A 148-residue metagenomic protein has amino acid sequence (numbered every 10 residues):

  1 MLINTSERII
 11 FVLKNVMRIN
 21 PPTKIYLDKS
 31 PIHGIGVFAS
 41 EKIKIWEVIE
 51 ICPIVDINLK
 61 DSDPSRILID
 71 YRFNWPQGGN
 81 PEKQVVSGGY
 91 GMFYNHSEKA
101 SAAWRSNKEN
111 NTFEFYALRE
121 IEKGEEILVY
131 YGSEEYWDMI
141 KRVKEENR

Functional and structural regions predicted by a protein language model:
L2-R148: Conserved catalytic SET/PR domain of SAM-dependent protein methyltransferases, capturing the structural core that binds
